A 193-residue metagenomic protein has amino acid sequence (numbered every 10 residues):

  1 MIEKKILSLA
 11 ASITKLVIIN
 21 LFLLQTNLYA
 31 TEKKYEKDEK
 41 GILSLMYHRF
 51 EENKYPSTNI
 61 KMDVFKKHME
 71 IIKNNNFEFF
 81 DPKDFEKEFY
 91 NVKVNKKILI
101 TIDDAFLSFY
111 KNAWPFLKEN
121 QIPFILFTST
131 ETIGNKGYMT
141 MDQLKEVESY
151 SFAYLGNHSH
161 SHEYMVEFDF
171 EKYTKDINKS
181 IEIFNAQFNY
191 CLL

Functional and structural regions predicted by a protein language model:
I2-T14: Bacterial N-terminal signal peptides that target proteins for export
S8, L23-L24, A186: Intrinsically disordered, low-complexity regions enriched in polar/acidic and amide residues
T14-L21: Hydrophobic membrane-insertion alpha-helices, especially the h-region of bacterial N-terminal signal peptides
L21-I98: N-terminal pre-catalytic segment of deacetylase/amide-hydrolase enzymes
K40, L45-Y55, N95-I98, L107 (+1 more regions): Metal-dependent polysaccharide deacetylase catalytic core of the NodB/CE4 family, i.e., the active-site-bearing domain
K61, F116-E119: Glycine-rich, phosphate-binding/catalytic loops in enzymes
D103-D104: Noncatalytic alpha-helical scaffolds and linker/capping helices
